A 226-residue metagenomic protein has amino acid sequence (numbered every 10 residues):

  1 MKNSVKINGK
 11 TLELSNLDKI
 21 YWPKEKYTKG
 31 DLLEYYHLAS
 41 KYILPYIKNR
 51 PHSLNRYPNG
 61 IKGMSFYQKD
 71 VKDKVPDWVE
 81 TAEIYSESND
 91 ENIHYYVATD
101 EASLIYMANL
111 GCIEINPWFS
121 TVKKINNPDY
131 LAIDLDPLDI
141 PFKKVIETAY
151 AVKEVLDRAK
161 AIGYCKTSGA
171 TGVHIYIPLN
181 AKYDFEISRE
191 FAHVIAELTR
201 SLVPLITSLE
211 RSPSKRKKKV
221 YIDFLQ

Functional and structural regions predicted by a protein language model:
M1-N126: Active-site loop/lid in soluble adenylation, ligation, and acyl-transfer enzymes
E13, S53, A132-D134, Y164 (+2 more regions): Structured core elements
L17-K19, Y57-N59, D136, K166-T171 (+2 more regions): An acidic- and aromatic-residue-enriched active-site/binding cleft used to recognize and process polar
S40-I47, P51, L156, K160 (+2 more regions): A generic secondary-structure signal for well-formed alpha-helical elements
N55-Y57, G163-G169, E210-S214: Short beta-strand
D73-S88, P141-R158, I177-I206, Q226: Helical (often loop-to-helix) elements that flank the catalytic cores of nucleotide-handling enzymes
Y96-V97, E101-S168, L179-I187: Signature for HUH/AEP ssDNA processing cores
P204-R211, K217-Q226: Polar, glycine-rich mid-to-C-terminal structural blocks that act as macromolecule-binding/assembly scaffolds
